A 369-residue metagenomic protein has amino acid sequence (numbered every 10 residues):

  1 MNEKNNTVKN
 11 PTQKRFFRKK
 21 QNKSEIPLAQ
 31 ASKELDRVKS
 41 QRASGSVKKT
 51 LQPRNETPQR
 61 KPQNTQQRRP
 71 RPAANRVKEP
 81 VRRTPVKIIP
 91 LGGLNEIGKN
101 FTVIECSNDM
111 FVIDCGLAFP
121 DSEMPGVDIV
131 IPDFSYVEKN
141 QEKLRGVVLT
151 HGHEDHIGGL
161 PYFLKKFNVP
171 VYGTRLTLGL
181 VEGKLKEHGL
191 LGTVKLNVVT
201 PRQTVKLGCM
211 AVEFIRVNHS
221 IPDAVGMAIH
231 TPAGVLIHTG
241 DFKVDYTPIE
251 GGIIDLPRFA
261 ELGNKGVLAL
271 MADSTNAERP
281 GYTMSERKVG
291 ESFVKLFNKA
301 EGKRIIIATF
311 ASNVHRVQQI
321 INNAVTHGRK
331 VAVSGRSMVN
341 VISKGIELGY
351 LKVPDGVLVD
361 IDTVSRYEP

Functional and structural regions predicted by a protein language model:
M1-R82: Intrinsically disordered, low-complexity RNA-associated tracts
R68-V148, H153-Y367: His/Asp/Glu-rich metal-coordinating catalytic cores of metallo-dependent phosphodiesterases/hydrolases acting on
